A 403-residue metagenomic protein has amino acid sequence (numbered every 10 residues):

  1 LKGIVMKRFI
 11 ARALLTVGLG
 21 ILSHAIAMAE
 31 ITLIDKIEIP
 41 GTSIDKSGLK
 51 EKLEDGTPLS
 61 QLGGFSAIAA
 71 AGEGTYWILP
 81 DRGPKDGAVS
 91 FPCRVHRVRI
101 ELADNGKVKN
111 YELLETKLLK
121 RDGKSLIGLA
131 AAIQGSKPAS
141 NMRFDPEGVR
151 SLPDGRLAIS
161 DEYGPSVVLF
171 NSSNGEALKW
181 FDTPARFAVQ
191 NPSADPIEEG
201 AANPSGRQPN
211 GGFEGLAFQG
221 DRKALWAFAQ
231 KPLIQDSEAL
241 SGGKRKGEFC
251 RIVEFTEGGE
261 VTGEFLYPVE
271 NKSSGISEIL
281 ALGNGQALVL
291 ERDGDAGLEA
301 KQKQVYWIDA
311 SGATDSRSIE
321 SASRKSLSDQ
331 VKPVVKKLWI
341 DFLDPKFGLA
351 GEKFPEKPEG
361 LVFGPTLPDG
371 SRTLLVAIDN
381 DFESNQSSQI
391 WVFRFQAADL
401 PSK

Functional and structural regions predicted by a protein language model:
L1-V5: Short, Lys/Arg-enriched N-terminal segments with co-localized hydrophobic residues within the first ~10-30 amino acids
K7-R12: Bacterial Sec-dependent N-terminal signal peptides
A13-H24: Bacterial N-terminal signal peptides
M28-K403: Sequence/structural signature of beta-propeller domains
